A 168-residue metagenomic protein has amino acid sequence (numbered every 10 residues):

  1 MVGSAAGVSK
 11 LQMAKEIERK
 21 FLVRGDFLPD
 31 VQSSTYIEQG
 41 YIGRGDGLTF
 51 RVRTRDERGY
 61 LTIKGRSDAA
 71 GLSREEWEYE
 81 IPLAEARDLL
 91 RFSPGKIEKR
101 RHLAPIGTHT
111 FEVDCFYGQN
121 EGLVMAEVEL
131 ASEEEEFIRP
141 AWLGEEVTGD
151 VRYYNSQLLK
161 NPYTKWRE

Functional and structural regions predicted by a protein language model:
V2-G3, G7-E168: Phosphate-end processing signature that detects enzymes handling 5′-triphosphorylated RNA and polyphosphate
